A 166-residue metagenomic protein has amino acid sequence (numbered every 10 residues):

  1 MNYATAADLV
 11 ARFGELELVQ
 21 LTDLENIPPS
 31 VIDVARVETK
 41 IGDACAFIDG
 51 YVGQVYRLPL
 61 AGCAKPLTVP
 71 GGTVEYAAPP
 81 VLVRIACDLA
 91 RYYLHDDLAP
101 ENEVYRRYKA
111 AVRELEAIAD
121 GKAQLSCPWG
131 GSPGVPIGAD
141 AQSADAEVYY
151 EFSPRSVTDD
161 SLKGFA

Functional and structural regions predicted by a protein language model:
M1-P79, S143-A166: Conserved short "hinge" loops at termini or chain/domain junctions
F13, I48-Y51, L89, Y93-L98: Generic structural signal for hydrophobic core residues of well-folded globular domains
K40, A44, A86, V104-R107 (+1 more regions): Amphipathic alpha-helical interface surfaces
P80, R84-L89: Elongated alpha-helical scaffolds
Y92-A166: Short loop/turn elements at secondary-structure junctions
